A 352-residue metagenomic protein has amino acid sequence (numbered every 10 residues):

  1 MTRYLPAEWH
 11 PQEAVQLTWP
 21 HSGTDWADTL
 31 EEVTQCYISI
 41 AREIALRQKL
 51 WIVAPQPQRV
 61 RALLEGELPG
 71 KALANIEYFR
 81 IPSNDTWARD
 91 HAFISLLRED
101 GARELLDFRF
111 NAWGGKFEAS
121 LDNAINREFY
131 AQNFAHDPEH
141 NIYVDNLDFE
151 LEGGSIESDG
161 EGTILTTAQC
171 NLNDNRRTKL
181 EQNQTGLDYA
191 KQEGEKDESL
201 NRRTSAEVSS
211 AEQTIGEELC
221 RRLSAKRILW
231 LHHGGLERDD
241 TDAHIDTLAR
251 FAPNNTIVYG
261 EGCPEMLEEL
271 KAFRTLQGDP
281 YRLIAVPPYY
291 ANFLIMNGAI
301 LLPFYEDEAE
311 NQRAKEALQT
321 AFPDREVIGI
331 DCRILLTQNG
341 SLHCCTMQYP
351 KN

Functional and structural regions predicted by a protein language model:
M1-A190, E198-N352: The feature marks the mature, well-folded catalytic cores of soluble enzymes
